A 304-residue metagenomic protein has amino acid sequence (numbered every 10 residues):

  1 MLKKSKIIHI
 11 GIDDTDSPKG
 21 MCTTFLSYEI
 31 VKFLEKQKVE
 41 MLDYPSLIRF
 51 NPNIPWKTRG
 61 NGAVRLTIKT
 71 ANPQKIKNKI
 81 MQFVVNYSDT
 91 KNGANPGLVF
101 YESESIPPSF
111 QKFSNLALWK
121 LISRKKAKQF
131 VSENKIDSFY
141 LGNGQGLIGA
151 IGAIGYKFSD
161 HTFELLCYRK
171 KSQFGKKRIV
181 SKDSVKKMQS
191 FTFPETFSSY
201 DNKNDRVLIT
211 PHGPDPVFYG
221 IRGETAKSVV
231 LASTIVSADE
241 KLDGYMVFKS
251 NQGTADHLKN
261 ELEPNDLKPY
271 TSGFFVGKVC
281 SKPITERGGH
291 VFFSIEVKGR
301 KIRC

Functional and structural regions predicted by a protein language model:
S5-R49, T58: N-terminal ordered "arm"
I7, N61-R65, N95, F274 (+1 more regions): Broad gene-expression machinery/nucleic-acid interaction feature
D16-G20, D266-K268, C304: Hydrophobic alpha-helical scaffolding
K19, T23, S27, P73-K77 (+1 more regions): Generic structural signal for well-ordered, non-membrane alpha-helical segments in soluble metabolic enzymes
E40-Q74: Short, intrinsically disordered low-complexity segments
I76-D266, T271: Long, hydrophobic alpha/beta structural blocks
P269-G288: Structural detector for short beta-strands of small beta-barrel domains
T285-C304: OB-fold (S1/OB) nucleic-acid-binding surfaces
